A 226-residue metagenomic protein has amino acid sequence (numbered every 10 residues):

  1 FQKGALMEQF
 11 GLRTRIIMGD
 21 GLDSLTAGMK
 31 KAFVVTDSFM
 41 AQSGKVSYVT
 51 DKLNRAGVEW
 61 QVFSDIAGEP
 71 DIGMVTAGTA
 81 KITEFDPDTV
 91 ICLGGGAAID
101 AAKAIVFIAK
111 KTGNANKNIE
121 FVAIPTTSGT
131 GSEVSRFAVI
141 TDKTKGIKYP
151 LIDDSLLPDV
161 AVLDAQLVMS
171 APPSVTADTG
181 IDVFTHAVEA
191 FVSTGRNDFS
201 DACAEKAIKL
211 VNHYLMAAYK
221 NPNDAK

Functional and structural regions predicted by a protein language model:
F1-M29: N-terminal amphipathic/basic leader segments beginning at the initiator methionine
D20-V58: Small-residue-rich anion-binding loops in enzyme active sites
A32-V34, T89-I91, V122: Conserved beta-strand elements of the Class I
T36, G94, T141: Short beta-strand/turn micro-motifs composed of small residues that flank or help shape donor/cofactor-binding pockets
V46-K117, M216-A225: N-terminal small/polar loop signature for handling phosphorylated ligands or for N-terminal nucleophile
K110-F199: A glycine/threonine-rich phosphate-anchoring loop and its flanking beta-alpha core in nucleotide/phosphate-binding
T194-K226: Active-site segments that bind and position negatively charged phosphate/pyrophosphate groups
